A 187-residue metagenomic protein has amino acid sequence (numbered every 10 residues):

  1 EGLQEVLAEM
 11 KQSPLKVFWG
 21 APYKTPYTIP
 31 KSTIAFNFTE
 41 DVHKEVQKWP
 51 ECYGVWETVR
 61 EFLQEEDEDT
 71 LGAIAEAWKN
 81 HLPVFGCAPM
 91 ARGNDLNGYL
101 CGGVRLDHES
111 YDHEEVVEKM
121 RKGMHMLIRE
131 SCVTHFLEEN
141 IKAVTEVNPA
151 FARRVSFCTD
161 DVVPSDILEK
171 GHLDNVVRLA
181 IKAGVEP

Functional and structural regions predicted by a protein language model:
E1-L82: Divalent-metal coordination cores built from histidine and acidic residues
G2, T28-A35, E66-T70, D95-Y99 (+3 more regions): Short acidic, glycine/serine/threonine-rich loops at helix termini
Q4-L7, H43, L71-A75, N97 (+4 more regions): Predominant activation on well-ordered alpha-helical scaffold segments within soluble catalytic domains
V17-A21, Y53-E57, V84-C87, L106-H108 (+2 more regions): Hydrophobic faces of well-ordered beta-strands that scaffold small-molecule active sites in alpha/beta enzyme cores
K31-S32, L63, P89, R105-E109 (+3 more regions): Hydrophobic alpha-helical scaffolding
N37-G54, Y99-K122, P149-V155, K182-E186: Structural recognition of alpha->loop->beta junctions
W56-E118, E130: Divalent metal-binding pocket/active-site signature
K79, T145-P187: His/Asp/Glu-enriched, well-ordered alpha-helical/loop segment that forms or immediately abuts the divalent-metal
